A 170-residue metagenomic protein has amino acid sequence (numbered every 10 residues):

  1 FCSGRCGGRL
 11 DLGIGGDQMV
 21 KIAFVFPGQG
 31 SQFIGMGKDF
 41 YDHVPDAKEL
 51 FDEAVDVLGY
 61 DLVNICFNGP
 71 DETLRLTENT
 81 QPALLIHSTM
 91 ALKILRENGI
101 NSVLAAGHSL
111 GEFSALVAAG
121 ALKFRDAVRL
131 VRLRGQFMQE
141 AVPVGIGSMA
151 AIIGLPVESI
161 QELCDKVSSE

Functional and structural regions predicted by a protein language model:
F1-Q18: Short, Lys/Arg-enriched N-terminal segments with co-localized hydrophobic residues within the first ~10-30 amino acids
D17-A23, N98-N101, A105, Q136 (+2 more regions): Flexible, low-complexity linker/loop segments at domain and module junctions
V20-A106, L155: Helix-rich "cap/lid" substructures immediately adjacent to catalytic or cofactor-binding pockets
Q29-S31, L58, A119-E170: Alpha/beta catalytic cores of group-transfer enzymes, especially the acyltransferase/condensing modules of polyketide
D52-E53, I86-M90, E112, R125 (+2 more regions): A broad detector of short, well-ordered amphipathic alpha-helices that serve as recognition/interaction surfaces
S109: Catalytic nucleophile serine of serine hydrolases, specifically the conserved "nucleophile elbow" pentapeptide
S114-A118: Hydrolases whose catalytic domains are alpha/beta-hydrolase-1, hotdog thioesterase, or metallo-beta-lactamase-like
